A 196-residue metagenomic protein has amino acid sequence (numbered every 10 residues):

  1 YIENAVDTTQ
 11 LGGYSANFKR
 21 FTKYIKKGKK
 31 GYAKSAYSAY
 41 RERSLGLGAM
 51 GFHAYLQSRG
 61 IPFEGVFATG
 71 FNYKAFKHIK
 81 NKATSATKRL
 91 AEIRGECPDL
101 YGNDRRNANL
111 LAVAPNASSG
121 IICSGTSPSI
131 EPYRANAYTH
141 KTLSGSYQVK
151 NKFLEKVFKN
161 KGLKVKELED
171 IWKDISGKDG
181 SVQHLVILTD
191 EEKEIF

Functional and structural regions predicted by a protein language model:
Y1-F196: Long, C-terminal-biased catalytic regions of enzyme "large/alpha" subunits
